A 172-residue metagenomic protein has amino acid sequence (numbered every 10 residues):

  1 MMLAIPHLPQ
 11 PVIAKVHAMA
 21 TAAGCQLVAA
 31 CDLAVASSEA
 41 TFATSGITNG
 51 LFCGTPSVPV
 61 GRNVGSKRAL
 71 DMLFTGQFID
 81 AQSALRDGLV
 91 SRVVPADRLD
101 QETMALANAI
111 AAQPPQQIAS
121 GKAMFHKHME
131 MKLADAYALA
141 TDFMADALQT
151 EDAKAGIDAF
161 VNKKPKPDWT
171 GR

Functional and structural regions predicted by a protein language model:
L3-I118, T150, A155: Crotonase-fold acyl-CoA enzyme core
G76-Q82, Q101, A105-R172: C-terminal alpha-helix plus adjacent terminal tail
